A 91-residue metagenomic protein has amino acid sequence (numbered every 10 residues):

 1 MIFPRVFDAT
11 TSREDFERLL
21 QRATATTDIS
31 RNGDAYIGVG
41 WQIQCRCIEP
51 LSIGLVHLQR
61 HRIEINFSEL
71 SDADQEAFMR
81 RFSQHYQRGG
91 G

Functional and structural regions predicted by a protein language model:
M1-A23: Terminal, regulation- and interaction-focused segments at domain boundaries
F3, V39-W41, Q59-I63: A generic structural signal for short beta-strands and their flanking turns/coil linkers
A9-R13, C47-E49, F67-S71, Y86: Beta-strand elements of well-folded, non-transmembrane domains
Q21-N32: Short secondary-structure junctions
A35: An internal, amphipathic alpha-helical element
G38-H57: A short, structured beta-strand/loop element
R60-R88: C-terminal structural segments of small proteins and small subunits
